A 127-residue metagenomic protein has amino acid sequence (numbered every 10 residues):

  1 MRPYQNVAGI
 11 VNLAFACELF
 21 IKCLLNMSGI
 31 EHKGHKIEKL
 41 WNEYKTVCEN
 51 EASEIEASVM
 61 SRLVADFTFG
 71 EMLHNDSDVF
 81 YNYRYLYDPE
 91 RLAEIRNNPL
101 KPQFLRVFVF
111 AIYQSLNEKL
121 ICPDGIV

Functional and structural regions predicted by a protein language model:
M1-V11, L24-S28: Charged alpha-helical initiation segments
K22-L25, I37: A short acidic (Asp/Glu
G29-V127: Long, charged low-complexity segments
